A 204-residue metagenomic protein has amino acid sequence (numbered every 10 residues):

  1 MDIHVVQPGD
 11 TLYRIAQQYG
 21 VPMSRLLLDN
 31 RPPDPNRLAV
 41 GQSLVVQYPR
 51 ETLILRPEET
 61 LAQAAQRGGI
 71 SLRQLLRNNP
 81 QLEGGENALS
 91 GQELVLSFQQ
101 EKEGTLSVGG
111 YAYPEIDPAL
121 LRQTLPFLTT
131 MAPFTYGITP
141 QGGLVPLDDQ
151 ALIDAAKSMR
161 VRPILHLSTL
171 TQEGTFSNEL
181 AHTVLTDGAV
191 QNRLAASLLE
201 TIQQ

Functional and structural regions predicted by a protein language model:
M1-Y19, Q42-G69, Q92: Primarily a LysM-type cell-wall glycan-binding module
D2, D34, E51, E83-G84: Short, conserved secondary-structure segments in the cores of folded domains
T11-L12, P22, R37, T60-L61 (+7 more regions): Stable alpha-helical elements in mature extracytoplasmic
Q17, V21, R31, Q66-I70 (+6 more regions): Sec-exported extracytoplasmic/periplasmic mature domains
P32-Y48, N87-Q99: Short, structured interface segments
T60, L72-R77, Q81-T130, S158: Non-catalytic accessory regions flanking glycosidase/transglycosidase catalytic cores in CAZymes
E101-E115, L125, T139-Q204: Chitinase-like catalytic core of GlcNAc-active glycosidases
T129-A132, I164: Conserved beta-strand positions in the central sheet of alpha/beta enzyme cores
